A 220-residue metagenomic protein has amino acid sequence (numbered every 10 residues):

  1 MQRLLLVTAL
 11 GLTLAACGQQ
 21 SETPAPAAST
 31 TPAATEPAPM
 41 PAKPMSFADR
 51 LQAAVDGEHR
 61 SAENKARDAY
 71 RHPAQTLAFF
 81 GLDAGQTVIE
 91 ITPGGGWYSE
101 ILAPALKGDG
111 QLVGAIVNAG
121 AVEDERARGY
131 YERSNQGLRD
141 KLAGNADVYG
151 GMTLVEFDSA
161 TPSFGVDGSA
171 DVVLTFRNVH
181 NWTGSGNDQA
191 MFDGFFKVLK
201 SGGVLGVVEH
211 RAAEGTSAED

Functional and structural regions predicted by a protein language model:
C17-Q20: Bacterial signal peptide processing site
F47-D83, W97: Class I SAM-dependent methyltransferase Rossmann-like catalytic core, especially the SAM/SAH-binding loop
D83-G94: Conserved class I S-adenosyl-L-methionine
A103-P104, D188-V204: A short glycine-rich, Lys/Arg-flanked "PGG" loop and its adjoining helix->strand segment in the class I
V113-A115, G202-E214: Conserved beta-strand signature within the Rossmann-like core of class I S-adenosyl-L-methionine
Y149-M152, S163-V173: A short acidic, Gly/Pro-enriched loop at the edge of an enzyme's catalytic core that lines a small-molecule cofactor
E156-A160, N181-F195: A short, conserved alpha-helix within the catalytic core of class I
L174-N178: A conserved beta-strand element that flanks and buttresses the S-adenosyl-L-methionine
